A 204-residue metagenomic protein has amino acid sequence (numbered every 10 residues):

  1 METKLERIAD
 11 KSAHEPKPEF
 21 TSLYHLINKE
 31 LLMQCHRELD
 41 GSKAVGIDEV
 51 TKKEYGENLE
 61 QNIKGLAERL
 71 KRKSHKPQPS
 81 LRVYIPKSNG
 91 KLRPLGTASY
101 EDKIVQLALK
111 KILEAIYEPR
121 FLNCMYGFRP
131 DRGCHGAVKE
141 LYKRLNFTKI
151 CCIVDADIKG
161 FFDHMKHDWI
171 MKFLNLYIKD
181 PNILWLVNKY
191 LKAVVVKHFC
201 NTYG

Functional and structural regions predicted by a protein language model:
M1-L23: Charged, compositionally biased N-terminal leader segments and the immediate start of the first structured element
K4-R7, K11, C35-E38, S42 (+6 more regions): Generic, well-ordered alpha-helical scaffold segments in large soluble proteins
T21-Q34: Short, 15-30-residue, compositionally biased linear elements with alpha-helical propensity or flexible coil
H25, D48-G56, A98, G127 (+2 more regions): Conserved phosphate/pyrophosphate-binding and hydrolysis machinery centered on Walker-type P-loop NTPases, extending
M33-S42, I47-P86, L92: Phosphate/adenylate-binding "loop-and-lid" substructures adjacent to NTP/NAD/dNTP-binding pockets in NTP-dependent
I47, K111, A156-I158: Residues immediately flanking
R69-Y84, S88, R120-R132, G136-G204: Conserved polymerase palm-domain catalytic core
L92-F121: Conserved pre-motif C helix in the palm subdomain of viral-like polymerases
